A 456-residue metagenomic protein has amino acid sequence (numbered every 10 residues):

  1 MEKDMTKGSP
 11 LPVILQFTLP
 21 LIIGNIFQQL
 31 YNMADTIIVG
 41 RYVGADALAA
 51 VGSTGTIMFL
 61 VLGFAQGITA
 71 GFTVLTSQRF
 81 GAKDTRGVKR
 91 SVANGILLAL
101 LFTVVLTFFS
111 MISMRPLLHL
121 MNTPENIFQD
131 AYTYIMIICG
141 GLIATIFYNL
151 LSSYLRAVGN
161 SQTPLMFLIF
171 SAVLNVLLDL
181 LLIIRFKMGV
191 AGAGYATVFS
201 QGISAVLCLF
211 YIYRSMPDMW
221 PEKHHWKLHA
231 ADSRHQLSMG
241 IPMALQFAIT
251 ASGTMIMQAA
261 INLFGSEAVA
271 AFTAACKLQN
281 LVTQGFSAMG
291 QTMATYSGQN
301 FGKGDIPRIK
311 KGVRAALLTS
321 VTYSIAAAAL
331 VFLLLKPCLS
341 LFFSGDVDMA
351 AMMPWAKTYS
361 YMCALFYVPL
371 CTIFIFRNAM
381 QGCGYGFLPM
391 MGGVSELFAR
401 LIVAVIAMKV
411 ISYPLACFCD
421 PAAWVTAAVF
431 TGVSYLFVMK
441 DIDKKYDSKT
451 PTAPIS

Functional and structural regions predicted by a protein language model:
M1-T18, T76-G141, R185-I241, S297-L365 (+1 more regions): Short alpha-helical transmembrane segments in multi-pass integral membrane proteins
K7, L11-L30, A34, I57 (+8 more regions): Residue-level signal for short hydrophobic patches within transmembrane helices of multi-pass membrane transporters
Q16-D35, I137, S171, S200-S204 (+3 more regions): Transmembrane helical elements of multi-pass membrane transporters/channels
L21, N25, I37, V74 (+17 more regions): Transmembrane alpha-helix boundary and packing residues in multipass membrane permease domains and related
I26, L30-L48, L118-E125, L181-M188 (+4 more regions): Helix-terminus/linker motif at the lipid-water interface of multi-pass membrane proteins
V39-F59, E125-D130, V190-A191, D232-M239 (+5 more regions): Interfacial/gating helices of multi-pass transporter permease domains
L48-F108, T145-P164, A271-L335, L370-G392: Small-residue-rich hydrophobic transmembrane alpha-helices
T69, I138-R156, P164-A172, A193-V206 (+4 more regions): Short runs within selected transmembrane alpha-helices of multi-pass transporters and secretion channels
